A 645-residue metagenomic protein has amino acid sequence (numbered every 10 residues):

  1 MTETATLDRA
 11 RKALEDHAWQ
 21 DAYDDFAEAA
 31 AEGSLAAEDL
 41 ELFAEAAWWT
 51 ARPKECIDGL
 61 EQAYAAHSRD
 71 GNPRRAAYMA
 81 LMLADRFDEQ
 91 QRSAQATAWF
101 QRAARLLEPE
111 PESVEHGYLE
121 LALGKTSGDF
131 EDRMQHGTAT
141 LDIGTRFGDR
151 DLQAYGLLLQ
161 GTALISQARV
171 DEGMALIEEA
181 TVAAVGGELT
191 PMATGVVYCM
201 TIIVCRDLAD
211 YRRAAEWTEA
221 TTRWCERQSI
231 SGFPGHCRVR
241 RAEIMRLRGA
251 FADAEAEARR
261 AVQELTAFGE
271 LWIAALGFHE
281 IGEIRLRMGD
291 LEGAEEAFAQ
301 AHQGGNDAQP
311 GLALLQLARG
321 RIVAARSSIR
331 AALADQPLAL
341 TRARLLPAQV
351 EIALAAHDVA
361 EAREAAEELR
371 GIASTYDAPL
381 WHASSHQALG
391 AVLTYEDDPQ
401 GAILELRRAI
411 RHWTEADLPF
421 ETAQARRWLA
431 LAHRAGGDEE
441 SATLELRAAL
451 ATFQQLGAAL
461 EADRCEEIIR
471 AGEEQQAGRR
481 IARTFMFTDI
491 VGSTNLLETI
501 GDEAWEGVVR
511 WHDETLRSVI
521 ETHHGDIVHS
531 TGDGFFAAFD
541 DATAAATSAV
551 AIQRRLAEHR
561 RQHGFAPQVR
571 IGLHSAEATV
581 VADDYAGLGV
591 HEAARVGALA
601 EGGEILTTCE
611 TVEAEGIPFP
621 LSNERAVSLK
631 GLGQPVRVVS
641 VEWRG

Functional and structural regions predicted by a protein language model:
M1, A462-F485, V641-G645: Intrinsically disordered or compositionally simple regulatory linkers and C-terminal tails in signal-transduction
T2-L14, A18-F26, A37-L40, A65 (+9 more regions): Helix-coil-helix junctions within alpha-helical repeat/solenoid scaffolds
K12, E28, A355, A388 (+6 more regions): Amphipathic alpha-helical regulatory segments at dimerization interfaces that relay allosteric signals between sensory
E15, G478-I481, F565: Short, flexible loop/turn motifs enriched in small residues
D25, L35-K54, G59, S68: N-terminal alpha-helical targeting/anchoring segments
R69-Y78, S93-A96, P109-H116, H523-H524 (+1 more regions): Short, flexible active-site-proximal loops enriched in glycine and acidic residues
Q476-S548, R555: Catalytic NTP-binding/metal-coordinating core of nucleotidyl cyclase/transferase enzymes
F536-G645: Catalytic beta-strand-to-alpha-helix segment of the class III nucleotidyl cyclase homology domain
